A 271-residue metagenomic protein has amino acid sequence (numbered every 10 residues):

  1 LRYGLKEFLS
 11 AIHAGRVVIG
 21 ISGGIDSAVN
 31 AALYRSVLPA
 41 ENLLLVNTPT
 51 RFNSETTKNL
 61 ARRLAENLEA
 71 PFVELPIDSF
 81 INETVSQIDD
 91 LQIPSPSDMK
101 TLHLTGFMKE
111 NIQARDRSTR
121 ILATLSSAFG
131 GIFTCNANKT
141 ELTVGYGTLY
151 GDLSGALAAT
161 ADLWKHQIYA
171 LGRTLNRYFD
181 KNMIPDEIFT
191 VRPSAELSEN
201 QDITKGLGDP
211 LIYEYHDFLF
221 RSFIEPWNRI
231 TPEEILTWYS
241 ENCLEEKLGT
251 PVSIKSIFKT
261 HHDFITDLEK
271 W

Functional and structural regions predicted by a protein language model:
L1-S22, S27-W271: ATP/NTP-dependent adenylation/nucleotidyl-transfer catalytic domains that generate, transfer, or process NMP-activated
